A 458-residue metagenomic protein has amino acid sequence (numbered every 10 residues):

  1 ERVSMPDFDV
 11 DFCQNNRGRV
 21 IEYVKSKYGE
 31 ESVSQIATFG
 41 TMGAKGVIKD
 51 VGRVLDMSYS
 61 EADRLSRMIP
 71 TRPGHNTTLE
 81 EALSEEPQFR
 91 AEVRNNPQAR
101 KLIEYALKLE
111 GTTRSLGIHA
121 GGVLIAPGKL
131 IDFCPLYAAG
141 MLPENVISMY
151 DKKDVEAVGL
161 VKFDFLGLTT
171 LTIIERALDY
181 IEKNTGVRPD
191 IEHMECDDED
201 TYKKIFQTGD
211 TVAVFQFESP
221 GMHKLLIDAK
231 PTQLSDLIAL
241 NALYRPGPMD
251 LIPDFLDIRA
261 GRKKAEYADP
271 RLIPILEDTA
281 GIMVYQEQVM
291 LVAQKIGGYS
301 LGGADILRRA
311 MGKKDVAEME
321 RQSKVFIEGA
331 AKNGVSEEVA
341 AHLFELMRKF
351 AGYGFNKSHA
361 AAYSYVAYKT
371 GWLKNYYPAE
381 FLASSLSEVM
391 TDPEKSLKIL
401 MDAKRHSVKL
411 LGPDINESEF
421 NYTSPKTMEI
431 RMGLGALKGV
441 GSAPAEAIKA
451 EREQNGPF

Functional and structural regions predicted by a protein language model:
E1-F458: Noncatalytic, beta-rich nucleic-acid-contacting surfaces in large DNA/RNA-processing enzymes
